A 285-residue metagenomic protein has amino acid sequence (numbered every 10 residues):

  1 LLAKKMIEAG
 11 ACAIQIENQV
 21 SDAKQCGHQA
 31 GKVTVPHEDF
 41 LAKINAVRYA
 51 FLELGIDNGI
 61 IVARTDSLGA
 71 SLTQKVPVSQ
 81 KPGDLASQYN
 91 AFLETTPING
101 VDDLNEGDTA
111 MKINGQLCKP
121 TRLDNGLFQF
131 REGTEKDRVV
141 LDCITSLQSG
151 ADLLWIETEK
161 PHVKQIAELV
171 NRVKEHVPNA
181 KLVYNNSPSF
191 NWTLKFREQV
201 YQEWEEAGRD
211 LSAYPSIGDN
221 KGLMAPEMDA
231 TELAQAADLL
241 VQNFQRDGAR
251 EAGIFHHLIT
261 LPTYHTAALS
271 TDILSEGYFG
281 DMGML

Functional and structural regions predicted by a protein language model:
L1-A252, L258, E276: Alpha/beta enzyme core
T193, H265-T266: A SIS-like phosphosugar-recognition module
I259-T263: Short acidic/histidine-rich active-site segments
G280-L285: Polybasic, proline/glycine-rich intrinsically disordered low-complexity segments
